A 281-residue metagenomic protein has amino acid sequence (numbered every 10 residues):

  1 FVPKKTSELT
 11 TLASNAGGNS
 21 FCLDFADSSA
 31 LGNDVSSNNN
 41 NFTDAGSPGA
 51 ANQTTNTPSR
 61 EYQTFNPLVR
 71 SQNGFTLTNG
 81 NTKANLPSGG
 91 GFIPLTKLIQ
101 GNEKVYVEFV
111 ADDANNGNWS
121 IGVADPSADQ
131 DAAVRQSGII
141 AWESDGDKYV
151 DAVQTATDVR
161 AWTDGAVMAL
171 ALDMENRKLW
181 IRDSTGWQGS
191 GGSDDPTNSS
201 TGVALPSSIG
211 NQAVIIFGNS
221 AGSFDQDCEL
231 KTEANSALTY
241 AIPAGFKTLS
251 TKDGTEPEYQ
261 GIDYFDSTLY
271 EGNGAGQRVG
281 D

Functional and structural regions predicted by a protein language model:
F1-D281: PRY/SPRY (B30.2) beta-sandwich protein-interaction domains and their adjacent Ser/Pro/Gly-rich low-complexity linkers
